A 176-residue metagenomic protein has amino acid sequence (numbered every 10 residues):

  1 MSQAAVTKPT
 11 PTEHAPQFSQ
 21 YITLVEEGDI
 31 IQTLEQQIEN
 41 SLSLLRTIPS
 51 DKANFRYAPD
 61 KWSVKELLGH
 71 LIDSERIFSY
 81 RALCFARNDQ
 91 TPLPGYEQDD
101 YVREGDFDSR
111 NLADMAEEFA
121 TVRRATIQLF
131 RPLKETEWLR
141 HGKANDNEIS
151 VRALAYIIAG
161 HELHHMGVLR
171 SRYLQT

Functional and structural regions predicted by a protein language model:
S2-E13, Q17-S19, N54-Q98, I127 (+1 more regions): Short, contiguous alpha-helical
T23-E26, W62, Y101-M115, A144-L154: Acidic/His metal-coordination segments adjacent to aromatic residues that form catalytic metal sites in metalloenzymes
T23-Y57: Short, contiguous, helix-prone interaction/anchoring segments in small proteins
V25, I48, P59, S74-I77 (+1 more regions): Residue-level signal for short amphipathic helical patches enriched in basic/charged and nearby hydrophobic residues
Q32-R46, V102-L139: Acidic/histidine-rich alpha-helical segments that form the ligand environment of transition-metal centers
R46-P49, A86, K134, Y173: A structural signal for long alpha-helical coiled-coils and helix-turn connectors that form the cytosolic signaling
